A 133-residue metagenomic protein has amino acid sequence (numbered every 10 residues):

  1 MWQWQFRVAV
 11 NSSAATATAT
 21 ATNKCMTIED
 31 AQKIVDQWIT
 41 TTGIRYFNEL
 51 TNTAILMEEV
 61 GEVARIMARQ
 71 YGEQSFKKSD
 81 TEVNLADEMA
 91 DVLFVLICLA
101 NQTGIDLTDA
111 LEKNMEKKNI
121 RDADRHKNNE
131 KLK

Functional and structural regions predicted by a protein language model:
M1-T22: Compositionally biased low-complexity segments, especially N-terminal hydrophobic helices that form the hydrophobic
A15-T16, A21-M89, L93-K133: Flexible "arm" and connector segments at domain edges
